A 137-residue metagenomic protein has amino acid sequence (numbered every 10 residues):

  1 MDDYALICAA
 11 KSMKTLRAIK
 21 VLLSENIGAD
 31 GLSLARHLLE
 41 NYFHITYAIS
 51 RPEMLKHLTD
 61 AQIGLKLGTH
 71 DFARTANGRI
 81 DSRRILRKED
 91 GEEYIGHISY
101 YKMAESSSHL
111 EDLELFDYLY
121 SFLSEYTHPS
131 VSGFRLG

Functional and structural regions predicted by a protein language model:
M1, L58-G137: Secondary-shell segments that build the walls of catalytic and ion/ligand-binding clefts
M1-G78: Charged alpha-helical initiation segments
